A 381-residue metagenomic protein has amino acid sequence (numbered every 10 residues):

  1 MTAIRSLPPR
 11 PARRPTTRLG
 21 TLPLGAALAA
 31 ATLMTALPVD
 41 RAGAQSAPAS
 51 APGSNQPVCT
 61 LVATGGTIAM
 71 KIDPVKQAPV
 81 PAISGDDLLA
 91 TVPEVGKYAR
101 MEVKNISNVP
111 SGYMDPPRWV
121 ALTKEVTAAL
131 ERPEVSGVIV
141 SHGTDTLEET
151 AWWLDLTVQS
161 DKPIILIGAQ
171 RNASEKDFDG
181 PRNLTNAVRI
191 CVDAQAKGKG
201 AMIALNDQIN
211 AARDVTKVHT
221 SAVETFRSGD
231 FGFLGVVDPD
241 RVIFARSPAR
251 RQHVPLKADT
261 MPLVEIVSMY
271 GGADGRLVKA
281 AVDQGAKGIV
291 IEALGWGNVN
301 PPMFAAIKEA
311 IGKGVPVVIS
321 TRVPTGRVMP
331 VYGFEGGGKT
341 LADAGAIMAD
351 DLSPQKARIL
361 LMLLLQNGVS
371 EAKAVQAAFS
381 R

Functional and structural regions predicted by a protein language model:
M1-R18: N-terminal secretory signal peptides that target proteins for export/translocation
T21-A36: Bacterial N-terminal signal peptides
T35-A47: Signal peptide processing junction and immediate N-terminal pro/mature segment of secreted/exported proteins
Q45-A128, M348: ATP/NTP phosphate-donor binding region
G53, P301-R381: ATP/nucleoside-binding phosphotransfer catalytic cores, i.e., glycine-rich phosphate-binding loops
Q56-P57, V62-A63, A69, S84 (+3 more regions): Accessory alpha-helical/coil subdomains and C-terminal extensions that flank or cap enzyme catalytic cores
V140-K162, V299-K308: Short Gly/Thr/Asp-enriched flexible loops that form oxyanion-binding sites at enzyme active sites
I167-D238: Internal gly/pro-rich beta-alpha loop/helix module that stabilizes soluble enzyme cofactors or their anionic handles
